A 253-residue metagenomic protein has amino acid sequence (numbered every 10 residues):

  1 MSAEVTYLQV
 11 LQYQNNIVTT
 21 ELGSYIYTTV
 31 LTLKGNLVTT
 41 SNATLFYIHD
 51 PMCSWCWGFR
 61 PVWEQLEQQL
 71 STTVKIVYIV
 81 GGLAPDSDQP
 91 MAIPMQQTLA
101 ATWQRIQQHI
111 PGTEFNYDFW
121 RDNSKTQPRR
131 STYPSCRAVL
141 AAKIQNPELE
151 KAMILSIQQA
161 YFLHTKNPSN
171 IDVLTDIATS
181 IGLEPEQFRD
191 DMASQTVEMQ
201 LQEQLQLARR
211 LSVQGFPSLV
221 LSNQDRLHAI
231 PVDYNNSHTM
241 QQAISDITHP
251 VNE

Functional and structural regions predicted by a protein language model:
E4-K34: N-terminal targeting signals for export/organelle localization
V5, N42-A43: Generic extreme N-terminus detector
Y25, L33-N42, C56-F59, Y78-P85 (+1 more regions): A structural preference for long, well-packed, hydrophobic secondary-structure segments
L37-T40, T98-W103, R137-V139, I177-G182: A broad, low-specificity signal for short, low-complexity segments enriched in glycine/proline and polar/charged
V38, F46-I48, M52, F59-Q68 (+3 more regions): C-terminal cap of thioredoxin/glutaredoxin-like
R60-T165, N170: Structural alpha/beta surface segment adjacent to cysteine/selenocysteine redox centers across thiol/disulfide enzymes
